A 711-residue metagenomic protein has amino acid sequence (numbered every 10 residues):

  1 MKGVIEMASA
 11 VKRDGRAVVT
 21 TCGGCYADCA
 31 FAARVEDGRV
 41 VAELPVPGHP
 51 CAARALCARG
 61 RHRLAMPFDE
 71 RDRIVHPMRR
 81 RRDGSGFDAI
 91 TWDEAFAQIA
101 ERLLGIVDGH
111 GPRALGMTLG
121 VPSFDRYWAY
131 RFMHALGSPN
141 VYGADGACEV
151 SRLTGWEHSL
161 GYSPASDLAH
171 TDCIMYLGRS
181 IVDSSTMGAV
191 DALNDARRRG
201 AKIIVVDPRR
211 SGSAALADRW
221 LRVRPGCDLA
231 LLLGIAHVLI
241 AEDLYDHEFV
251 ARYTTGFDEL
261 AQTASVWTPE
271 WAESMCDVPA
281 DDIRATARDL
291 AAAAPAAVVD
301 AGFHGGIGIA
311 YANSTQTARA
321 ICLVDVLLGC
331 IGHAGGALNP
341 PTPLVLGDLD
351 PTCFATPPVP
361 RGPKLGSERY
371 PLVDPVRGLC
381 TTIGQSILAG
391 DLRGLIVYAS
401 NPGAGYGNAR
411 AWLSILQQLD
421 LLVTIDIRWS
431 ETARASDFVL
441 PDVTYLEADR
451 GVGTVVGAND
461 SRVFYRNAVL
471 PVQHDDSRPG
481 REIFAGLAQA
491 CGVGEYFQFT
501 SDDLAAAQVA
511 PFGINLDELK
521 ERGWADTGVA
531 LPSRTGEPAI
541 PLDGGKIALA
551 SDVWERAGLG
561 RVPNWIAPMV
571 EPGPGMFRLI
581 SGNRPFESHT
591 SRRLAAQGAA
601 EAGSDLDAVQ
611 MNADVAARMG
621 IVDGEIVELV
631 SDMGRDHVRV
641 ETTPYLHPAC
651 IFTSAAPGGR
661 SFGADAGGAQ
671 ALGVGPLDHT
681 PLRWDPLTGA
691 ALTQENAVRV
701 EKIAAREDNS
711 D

Functional and structural regions predicted by a protein language model:
M1-E242, P279-D282, I396-Y398, L487-Q489 (+2 more regions): N-terminal export/assembly segments and adjacent metallocofactor-ligating motifs of anaerobic energy-metabolism
V41, L421, I427-R450, T454-R462 (+1 more regions): C-terminal, active-site-flanking charged/polar segments
H110-A114, Y245-V250, A296-D300, G332-N339 (+1 more regions): Flexible, glycine/charged-enriched surface loops at secondary-structure junctions
G120-V121, R252-T254, D289-L290, F303-H304 (+3 more regions): A glycine-rich phosphate-binding loop feature that marks nucleotide/adenosyl-phosphate handling sites
Y127-N194, R199-V206, L229-L233, A320-R434 (+3 more regions): Extended redox/cofactor-interaction regions of prokaryotic respiratory oxidoreductases
D167-H170, I174-S180, F257-C276, A490 (+1 more regions): Conserved thiamine diphosphate
L216-A217, V266-W271, A301-G308, R462-V472: Flexible glycine/proline-enriched surface loops and loop-helix/loop-strand junctions
A468-G523, G528, A596-Q610, D614-D711: Long, contiguous, secondary-structure-rich segments that constitute the structural scaffold of globular domains
